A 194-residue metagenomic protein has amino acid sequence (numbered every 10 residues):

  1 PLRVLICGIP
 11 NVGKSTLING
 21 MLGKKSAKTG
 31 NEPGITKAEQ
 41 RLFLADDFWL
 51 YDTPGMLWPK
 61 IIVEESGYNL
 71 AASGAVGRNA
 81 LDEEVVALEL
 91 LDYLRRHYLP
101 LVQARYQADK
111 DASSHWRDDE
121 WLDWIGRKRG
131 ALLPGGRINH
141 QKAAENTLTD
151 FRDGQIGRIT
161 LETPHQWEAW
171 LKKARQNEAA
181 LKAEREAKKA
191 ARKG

Functional and structural regions predicted by a protein language model:
L2-G23, A27, T53: Glycine-rich phosphate-binding P-loop
G30-G194: Helix-rich effector regions associated with P-loop NTPase G domains
